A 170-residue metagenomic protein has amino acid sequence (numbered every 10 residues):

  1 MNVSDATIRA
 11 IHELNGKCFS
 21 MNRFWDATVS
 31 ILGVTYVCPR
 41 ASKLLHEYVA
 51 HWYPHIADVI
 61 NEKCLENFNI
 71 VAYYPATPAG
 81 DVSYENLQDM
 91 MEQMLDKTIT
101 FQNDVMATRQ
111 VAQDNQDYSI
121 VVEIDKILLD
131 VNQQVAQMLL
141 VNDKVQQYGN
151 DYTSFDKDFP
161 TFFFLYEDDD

Functional and structural regions predicted by a protein language model:
M1-D170: Iron-associated oxidoreductase/ferritin-like identity signal
